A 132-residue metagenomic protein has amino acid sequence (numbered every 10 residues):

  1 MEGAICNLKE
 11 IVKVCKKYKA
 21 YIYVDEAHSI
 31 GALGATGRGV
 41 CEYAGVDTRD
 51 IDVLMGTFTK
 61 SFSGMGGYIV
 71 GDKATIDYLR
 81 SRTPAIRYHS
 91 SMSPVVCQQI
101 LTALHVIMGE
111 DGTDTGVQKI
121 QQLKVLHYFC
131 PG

Functional and structural regions predicted by a protein language model:
M1-Y18: Active-site core of PLP-dependent enzymes with the aminotransferase class I/II
A4-K9, G34-G37, I69: Conserved strand-to-helix beginnings and helix N-cap segments that scaffold or border functional pockets
K17-Y18, G34-G37, L126: Pyridoxal 5′-phosphate
S29: Residues immediately C-terminal
L33-D47: Basic, amphipathic juxtamembrane/active-site segments that coordinate anionic phosphate or diphosphate groups
V53-M55, F62-D111: Conserved core segment of the aminotransferase class I/II
L104-P131: Structural signature of PLP-dependent enzymes
